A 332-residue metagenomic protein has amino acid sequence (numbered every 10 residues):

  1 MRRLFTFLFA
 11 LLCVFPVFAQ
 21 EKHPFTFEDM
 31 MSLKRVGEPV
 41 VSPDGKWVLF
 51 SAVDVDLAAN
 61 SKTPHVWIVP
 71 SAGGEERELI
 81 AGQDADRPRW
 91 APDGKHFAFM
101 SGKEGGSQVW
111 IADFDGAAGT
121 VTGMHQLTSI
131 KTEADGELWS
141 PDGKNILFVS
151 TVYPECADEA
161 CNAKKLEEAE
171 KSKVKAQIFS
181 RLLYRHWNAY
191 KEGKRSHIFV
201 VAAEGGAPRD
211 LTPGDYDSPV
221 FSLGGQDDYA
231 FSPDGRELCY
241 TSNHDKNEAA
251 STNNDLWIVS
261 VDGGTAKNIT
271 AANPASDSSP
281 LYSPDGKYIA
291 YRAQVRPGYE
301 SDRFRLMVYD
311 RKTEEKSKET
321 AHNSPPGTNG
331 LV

Functional and structural regions predicted by a protein language model:
T6-P16: Bacterial N-terminal signal peptides
V17-E21: Boundary at the C-terminal end of the N-terminal hydrophobic targeting segment
E28-P64, E192-G193: Beta-strand-rich domains and repeat architectures in extracellular enzymes and scaffolds, especially beta-propellers
R35-P39, Y153, F199, G224-P233 (+1 more regions): Signature of short aromatic-glycine-proline-rich micro-motifs recurring in repeat-based ectodomains
G45-V48, G94-A98, I146-L147, G235-C239 (+1 more regions): Hydrophobic beta-strand positions that form the internal "hydrophobic ladder" of WD40/Gbeta-like beta-propeller blades
A52-H65, L79-D86, A98-W110, S129-D135 (+7 more regions): A flexible loop/linker signature enriched in serine peptidases of the S9 family
P70-G74, D113-A118, A202-G206, S260-G264 (+1 more regions): Short loop/turn segments that connect beta-strands within beta-propeller blades
